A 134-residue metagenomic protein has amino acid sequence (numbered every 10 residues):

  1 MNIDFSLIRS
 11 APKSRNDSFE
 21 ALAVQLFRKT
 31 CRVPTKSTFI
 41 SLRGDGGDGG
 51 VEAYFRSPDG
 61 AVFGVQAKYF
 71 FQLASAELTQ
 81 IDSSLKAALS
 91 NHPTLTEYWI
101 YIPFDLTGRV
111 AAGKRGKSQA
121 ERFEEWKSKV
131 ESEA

Functional and structural regions predicted by a protein language model:
M1-G49, Y54-A134: Mixed-charge (Asp/Glu-Lys/Arg
